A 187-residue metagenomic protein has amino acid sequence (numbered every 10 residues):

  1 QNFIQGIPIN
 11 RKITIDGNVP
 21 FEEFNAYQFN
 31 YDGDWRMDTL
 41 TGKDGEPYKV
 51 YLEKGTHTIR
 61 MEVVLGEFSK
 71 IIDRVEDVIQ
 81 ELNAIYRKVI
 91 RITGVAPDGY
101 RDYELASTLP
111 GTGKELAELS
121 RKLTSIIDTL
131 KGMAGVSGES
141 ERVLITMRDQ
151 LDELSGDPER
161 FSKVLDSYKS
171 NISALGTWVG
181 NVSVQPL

Functional and structural regions predicted by a protein language model:
Q1-P186: Extracytoplasmic
